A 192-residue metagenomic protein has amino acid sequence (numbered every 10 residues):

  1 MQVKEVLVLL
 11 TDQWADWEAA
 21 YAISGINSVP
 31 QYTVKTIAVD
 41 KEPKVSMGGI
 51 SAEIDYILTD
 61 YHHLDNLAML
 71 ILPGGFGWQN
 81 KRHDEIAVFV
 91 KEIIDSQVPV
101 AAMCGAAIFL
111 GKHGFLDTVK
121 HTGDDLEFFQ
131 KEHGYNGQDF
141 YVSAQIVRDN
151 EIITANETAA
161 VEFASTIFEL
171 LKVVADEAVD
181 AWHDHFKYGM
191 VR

Functional and structural regions predicted by a protein language model:
V3-L9, Q13-W14, S28-E42, I50 (+2 more regions): Active-site-adjacent pocket-lining segments in enzyme domains
E18: Glycine-rich, flexible N-terminal cofactor/catalytic loop recognition
A22-S24: Short amphipathic alpha-helix
S46: Acidic surface patches and DE-rich sequence motifs
